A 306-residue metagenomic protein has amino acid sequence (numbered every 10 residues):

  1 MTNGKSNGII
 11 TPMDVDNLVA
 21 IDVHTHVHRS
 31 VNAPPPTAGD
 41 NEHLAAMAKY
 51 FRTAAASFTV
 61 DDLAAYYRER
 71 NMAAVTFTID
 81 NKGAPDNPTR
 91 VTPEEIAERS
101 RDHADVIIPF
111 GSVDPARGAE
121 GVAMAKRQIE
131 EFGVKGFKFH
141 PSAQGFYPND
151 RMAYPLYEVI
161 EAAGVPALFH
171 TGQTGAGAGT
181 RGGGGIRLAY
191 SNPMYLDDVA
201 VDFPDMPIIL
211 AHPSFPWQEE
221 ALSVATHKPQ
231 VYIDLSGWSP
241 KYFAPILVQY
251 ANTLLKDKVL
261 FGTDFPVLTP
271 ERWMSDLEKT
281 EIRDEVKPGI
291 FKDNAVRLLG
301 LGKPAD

Functional and structural regions predicted by a protein language model:
M1-V23, S30-E69, A73, L255-L260 (+1 more regions): Mid-to-C-terminal alpha-helical segments outside catalytic/metal-binding sites
T2-G4, A73, N81-A178, R187: Active-site gating/metal-coordination segments in enzymes
A20-S30, L168-G172, L210: Histidine-centered catalytic micro-motifs
H24, I96, P109, Q128 (+7 more regions): Conserved, mostly hydrophobic/aromatic
H28-V31, N81-A84, P115-A119, Q144 (+4 more regions): Active-site environment of divalent metal-dependent phosphoester hydrolases
V31-T37, N87-P88, V122-M124, G179-G182 (+4 more regions): Short aromatic-enriched loop/helix-cap "lid" or pocket-rim segments at secondary-structure transitions that line
S57-L63, V91-A97, G121-A123, P193-L196 (+2 more regions): Alpha-helical scaffolding within the catalytic cores of extracellular/periplasmic polymer-degrading hydrolases
K135-G136, N149-L260, A305-D306: Catalytic pocket-lining loop regions of alpha/beta-barrel enzymes, especially the amidohydrolase/enolase/GH5 lineages
